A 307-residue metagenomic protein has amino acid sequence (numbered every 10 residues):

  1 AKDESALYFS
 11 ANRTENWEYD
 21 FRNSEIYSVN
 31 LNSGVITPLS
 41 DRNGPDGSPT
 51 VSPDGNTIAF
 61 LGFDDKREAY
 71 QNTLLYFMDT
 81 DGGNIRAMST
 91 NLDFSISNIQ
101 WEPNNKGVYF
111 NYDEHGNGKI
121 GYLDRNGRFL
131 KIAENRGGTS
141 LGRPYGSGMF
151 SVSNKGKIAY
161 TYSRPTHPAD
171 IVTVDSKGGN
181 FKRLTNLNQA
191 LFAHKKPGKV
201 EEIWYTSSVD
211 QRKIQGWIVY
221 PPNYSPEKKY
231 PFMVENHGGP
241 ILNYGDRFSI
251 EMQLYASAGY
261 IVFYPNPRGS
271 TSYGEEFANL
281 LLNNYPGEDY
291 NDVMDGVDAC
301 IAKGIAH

Functional and structural regions predicted by a protein language model:
A1, S10-E25, P38-T50, N56-Y76 (+5 more regions): A flexible loop/linker signature enriched in serine peptidases of the S9 family
A1-A6, P49-T57, I99-G107, F150-K157: Blade-terminus and WD-like Trp-Asp/Gly-His loop motifs, strongest in beta-propeller folds
Y27-V29, Y76-M78, G121-L123, V172-V174 (+1 more regions): Conserved hydrophobic/aromatic positions in well-ordered beta-strands
N30-G34, D79-G83, D124-R128, D175-G179: Short loop/turn segments that connect beta-strands within beta-propeller blades
T37-S40, R86-T90, L130-N135, F181-N188: Beta-propeller fold detector
G44, D54, T90-D93, N104 (+7 more regions): Disulfide-stabilized cysteine-rich extracellular repeat microdomains
N105, R143-H307: Serine-hydrolase catalytic core recognition
